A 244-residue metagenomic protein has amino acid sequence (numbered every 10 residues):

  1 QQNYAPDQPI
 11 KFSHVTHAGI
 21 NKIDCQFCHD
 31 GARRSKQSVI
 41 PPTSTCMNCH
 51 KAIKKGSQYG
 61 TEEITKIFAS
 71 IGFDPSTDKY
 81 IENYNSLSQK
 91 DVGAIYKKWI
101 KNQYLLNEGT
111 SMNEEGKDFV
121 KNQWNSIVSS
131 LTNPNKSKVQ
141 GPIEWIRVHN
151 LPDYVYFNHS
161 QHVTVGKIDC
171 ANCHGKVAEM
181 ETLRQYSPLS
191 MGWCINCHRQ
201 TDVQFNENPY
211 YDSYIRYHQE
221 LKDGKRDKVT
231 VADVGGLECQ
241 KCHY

Functional and structural regions predicted by a protein language model:
Q1-Q2: Membrane-interface motif at the C-terminal end of an N-terminal transmembrane signal
A5-Y59, P152-Y244: Sequence context surrounding c-type heme c attachment/ligation sites in exported
S44, I53-D153, V203-Y244: Primarily the internal scaffold of c-type cytochrome electron-transfer domains, especially repeated/multiheme c-type
